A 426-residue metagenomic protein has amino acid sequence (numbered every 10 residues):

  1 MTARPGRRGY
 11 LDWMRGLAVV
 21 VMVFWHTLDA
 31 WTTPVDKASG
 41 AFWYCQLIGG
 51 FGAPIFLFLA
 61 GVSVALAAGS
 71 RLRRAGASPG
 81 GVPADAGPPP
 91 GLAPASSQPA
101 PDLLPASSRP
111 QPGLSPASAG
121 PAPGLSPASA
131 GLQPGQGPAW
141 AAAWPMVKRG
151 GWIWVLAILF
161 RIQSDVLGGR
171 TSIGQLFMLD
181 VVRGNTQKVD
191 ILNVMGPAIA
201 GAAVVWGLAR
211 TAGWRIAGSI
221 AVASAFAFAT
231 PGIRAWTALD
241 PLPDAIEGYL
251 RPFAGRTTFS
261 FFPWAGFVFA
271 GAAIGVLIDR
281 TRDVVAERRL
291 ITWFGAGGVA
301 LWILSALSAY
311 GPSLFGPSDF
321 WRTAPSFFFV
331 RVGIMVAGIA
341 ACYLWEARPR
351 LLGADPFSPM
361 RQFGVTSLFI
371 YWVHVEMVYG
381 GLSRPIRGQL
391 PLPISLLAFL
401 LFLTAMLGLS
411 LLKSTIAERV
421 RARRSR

Functional and structural regions predicted by a protein language model:
M1-G81, P88, S97, L132-R426: Alpha-helical transmembrane segments and their immediate juxtamembrane cytosolic regions
G87, Q98, D102, R109 (+3 more regions): Intrinsically disordered, low-complexity repeat regions of secreted/extracellular protein precursors
